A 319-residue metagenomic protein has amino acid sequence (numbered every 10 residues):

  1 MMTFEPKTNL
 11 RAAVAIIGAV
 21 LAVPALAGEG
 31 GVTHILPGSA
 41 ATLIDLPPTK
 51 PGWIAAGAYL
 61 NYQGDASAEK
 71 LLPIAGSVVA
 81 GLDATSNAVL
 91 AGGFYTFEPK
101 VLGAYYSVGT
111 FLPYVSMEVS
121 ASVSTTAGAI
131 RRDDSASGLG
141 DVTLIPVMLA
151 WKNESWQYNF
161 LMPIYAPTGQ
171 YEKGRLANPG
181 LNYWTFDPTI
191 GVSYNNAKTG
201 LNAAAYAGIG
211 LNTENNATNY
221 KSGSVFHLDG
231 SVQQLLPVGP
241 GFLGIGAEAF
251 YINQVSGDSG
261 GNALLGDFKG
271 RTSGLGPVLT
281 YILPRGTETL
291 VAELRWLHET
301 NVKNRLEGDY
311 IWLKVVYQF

Functional and structural regions predicted by a protein language model:
G28-G30, I44-G52, G64-A66, F97-S107 (+6 more regions): Short loop/turn motifs that connect adjacent beta-strands in outer-membrane beta-barrel proteins
E29-H34, Q63-A88, V123-S135, L176: Surface-exposed strand-loop-strand hairpins of Gram-negative outer-membrane beta-barrel proteins
G31, I74-G76, A217-F319: Outer membrane beta-barrel transmembrane domains
L36, A55-N61, V108-Y114, F160-A166 (+5 more regions): Transmembrane beta-barrel strands of outer-membrane/channel proteins
A41-T42, A75-G81, A127-D134, E172-N178 (+3 more regions): Extracellular loop and loop/strand-boundary signature of outer-membrane beta-barrel proteins
D45, G57, A91-Y95, L144-L149 (+6 more regions): Residues on the lipid-exposed face of transmembrane beta-strands in outer-membrane beta-barrel proteins
G64-A66, V115-A121, S135, Y165-L176 (+5 more regions): Sequence/structural signature of outer-membrane beta-barrel proteins
D83-A91, A136-T143, G180-F186, S222-L228 (+2 more regions): Residues that define the transmembrane beta-barrel architecture of outer-membrane proteins
